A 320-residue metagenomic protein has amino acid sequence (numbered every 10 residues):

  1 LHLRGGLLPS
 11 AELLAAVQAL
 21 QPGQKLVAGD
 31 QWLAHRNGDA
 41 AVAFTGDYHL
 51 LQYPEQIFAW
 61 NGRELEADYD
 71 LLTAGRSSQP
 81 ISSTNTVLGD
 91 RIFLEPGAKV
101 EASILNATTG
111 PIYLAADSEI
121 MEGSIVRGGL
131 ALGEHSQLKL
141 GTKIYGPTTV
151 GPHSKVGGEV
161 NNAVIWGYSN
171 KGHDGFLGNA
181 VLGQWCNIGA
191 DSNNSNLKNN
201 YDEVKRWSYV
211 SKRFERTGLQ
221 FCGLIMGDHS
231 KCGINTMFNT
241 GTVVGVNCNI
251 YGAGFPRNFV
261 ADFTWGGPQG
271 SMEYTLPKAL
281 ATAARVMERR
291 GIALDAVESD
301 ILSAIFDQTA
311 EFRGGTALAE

Functional and structural regions predicted by a protein language model:
L1-R91, G97, A253-P256, D262-E320: Terminal amphipathic alpha-helical/low-complexity segments used for targeting or macromolecular assembly
H2, P9, K25, P54 (+6 more regions): Functionally constrained cores in energy, signaling, and assembly domains
A16-V17, R63-E66, L72-A74, A115-S118 (+7 more regions): Surface-exposed beta-strand edges and their flanking turn/coil or helix-capping segments
R76-G183, K198-N199, I225, V243: Extended beta-solenoid/beta-helix repeat architectures
L140-G141, P147, H153-A319: Glycine-rich hexapeptide-repeat left-handed beta-helix
